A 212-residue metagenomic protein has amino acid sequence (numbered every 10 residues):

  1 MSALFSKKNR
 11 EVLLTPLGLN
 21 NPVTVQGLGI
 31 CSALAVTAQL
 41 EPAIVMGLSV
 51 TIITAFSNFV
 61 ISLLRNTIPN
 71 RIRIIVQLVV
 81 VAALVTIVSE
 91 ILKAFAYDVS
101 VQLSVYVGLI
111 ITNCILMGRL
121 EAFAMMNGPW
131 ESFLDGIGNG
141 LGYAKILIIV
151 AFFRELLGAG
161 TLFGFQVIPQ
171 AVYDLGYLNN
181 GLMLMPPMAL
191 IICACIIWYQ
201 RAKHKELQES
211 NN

Functional and structural regions predicted by a protein language model:
M1-L14, H204-N212: Intrinsically disordered, low-complexity non-transmembrane regions of multi-pass membrane transporters
T15, S62-N66, E131-N139: Short amphipathic alpha-helical coupling elements at transmembrane boundaries
I30-L34, V50-A55, A82-S89, I111-I115 (+2 more regions): Hydrophobic core segments of alpha-helical transmembrane domains in multi-pass membrane transport and ion-translocation
L40-F56, V76, S100-I111: Structural signature of hydrophobic alpha-helical transmembrane segments
S57-N70, M117-N127: C-terminal ends of transmembrane helices
I68-V81, Q102-G108, D135: Cytoplasmic-side transmembrane-helix entry/capping segments in multi-pass membrane proteins
I87-Q102: Transmembrane alpha-helix boundary signature
F133-N212: C-terminal transmembrane helix-loop-helix hairpin of multi-pass membrane proteins
